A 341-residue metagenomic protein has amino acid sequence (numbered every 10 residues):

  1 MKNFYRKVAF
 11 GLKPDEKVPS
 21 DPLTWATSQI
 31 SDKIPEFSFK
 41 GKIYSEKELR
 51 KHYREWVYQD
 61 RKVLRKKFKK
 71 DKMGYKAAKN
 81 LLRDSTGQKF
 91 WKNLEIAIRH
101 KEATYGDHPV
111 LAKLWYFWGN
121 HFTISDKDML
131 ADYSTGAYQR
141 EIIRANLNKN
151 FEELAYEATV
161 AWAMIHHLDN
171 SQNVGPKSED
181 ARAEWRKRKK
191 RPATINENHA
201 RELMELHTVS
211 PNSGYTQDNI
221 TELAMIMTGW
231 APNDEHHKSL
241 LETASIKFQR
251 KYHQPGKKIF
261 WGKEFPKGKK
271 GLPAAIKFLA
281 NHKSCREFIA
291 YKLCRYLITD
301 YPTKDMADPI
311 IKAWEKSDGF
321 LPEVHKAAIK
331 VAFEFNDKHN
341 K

Functional and structural regions predicted by a protein language model:
K2-L12, E102, Y116, N120 (+3 more regions): Short, hydrophobic/amphipathic alpha-helical patches that form generic packing surfaces within helical domains
N3-A9, T24-I30, A327-K341: Substrate/cofactor-recognition hotspot
F4, P14-R144: N-terminal accessory alpha/beta regions
A77, R99, D132-K341: Active-site substrate-binding loop specific to GH73 endo-beta-N-acetylglucosaminidase modules in bacterial autolysins
